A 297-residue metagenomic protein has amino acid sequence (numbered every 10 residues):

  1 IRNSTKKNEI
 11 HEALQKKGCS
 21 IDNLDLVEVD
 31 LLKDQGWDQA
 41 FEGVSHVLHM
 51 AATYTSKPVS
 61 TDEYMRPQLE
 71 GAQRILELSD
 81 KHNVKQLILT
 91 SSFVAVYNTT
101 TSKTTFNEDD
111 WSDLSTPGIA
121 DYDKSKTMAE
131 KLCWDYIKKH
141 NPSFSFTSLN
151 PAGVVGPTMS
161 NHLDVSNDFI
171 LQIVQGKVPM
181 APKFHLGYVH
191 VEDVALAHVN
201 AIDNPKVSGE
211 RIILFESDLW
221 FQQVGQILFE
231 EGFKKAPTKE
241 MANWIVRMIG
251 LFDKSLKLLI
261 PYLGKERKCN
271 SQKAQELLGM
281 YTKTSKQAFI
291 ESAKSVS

Functional and structural regions predicted by a protein language model:
S4-N8, L14-E70, L78: NAD(P)H-binding glycine-rich loop region in Rossmannoid oxidoreductase-like domains and their noncatalytic homologs
H49, P58-Y122: Conserved Rossmann-fold NAD(P)-dependent oxidoreductase catalytic core, especially the SDR/UDP-sugar
T116-F146: Active-site Tyr-X1-5-Lys
G118-D121, G156-H162, P179-E192: Glycine-rich "substrate-gating" loop/helix at the edge of Rossmann-like oxidoreductase active sites
H140-F144, G156-D168, A201-I212: Glycine/proline-rich active-site loop of Rossmann-fold NAD(P)-dependent oxidoreductases
I170-P179, F184-I212, S217: Alpha-helical substrate-binding/gating segment
A197-K257, E276, S285-S297: Mid/C-terminal beta-alpha module of Rossmann-like enzyme folds, strongest in SDR-family dehydrogenases/epimerases
